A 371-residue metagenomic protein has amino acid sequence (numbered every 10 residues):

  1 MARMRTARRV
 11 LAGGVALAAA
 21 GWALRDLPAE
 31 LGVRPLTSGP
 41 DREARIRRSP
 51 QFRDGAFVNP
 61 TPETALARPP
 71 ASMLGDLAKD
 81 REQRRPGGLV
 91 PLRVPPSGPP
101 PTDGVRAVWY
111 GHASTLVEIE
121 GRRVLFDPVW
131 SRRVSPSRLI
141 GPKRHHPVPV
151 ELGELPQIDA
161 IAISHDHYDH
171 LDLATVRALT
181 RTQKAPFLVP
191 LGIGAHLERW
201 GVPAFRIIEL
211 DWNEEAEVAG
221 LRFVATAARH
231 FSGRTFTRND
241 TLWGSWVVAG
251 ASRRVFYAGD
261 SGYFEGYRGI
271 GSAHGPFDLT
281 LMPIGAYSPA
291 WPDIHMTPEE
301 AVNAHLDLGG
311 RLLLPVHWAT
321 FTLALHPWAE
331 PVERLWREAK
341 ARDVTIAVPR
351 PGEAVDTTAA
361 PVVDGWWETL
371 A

Functional and structural regions predicted by a protein language model:
A2-R9, G21-R45, F52, P186-L188 (+2 more regions): Cap/insert and terminal regions of metallo-dependent hydrolase folds
T6-E154, G250-G259, D278-M282, K340-R342: Metallo-beta-lactamase
S49, L139-L188, R206, G275-L281: Active-site metal-binding motif and surrounding structural segment of the metallo-beta-lactamase
Q83-G104, P190-R253, R334-P361: Metallo-beta-lactamase
H112-E120, E217-F277, P292, M296-E300: Catalytic core of the metallo-beta-lactamase
V117, D127, H165, F187 (+5 more regions): Divalent metal-coordination and catalytic microenvironments
P128-W130, D166, A228-R229, G259-S261 (+3 more regions): Active-site metal-binding loops of divalent metal-dependent hydrolases
W130-P147, G233-T237, S288-I294, T322: Acidic/histidine-rich helix-loop elements that form or flank divalent-metal/phosphate-binding sites at the catalytic
